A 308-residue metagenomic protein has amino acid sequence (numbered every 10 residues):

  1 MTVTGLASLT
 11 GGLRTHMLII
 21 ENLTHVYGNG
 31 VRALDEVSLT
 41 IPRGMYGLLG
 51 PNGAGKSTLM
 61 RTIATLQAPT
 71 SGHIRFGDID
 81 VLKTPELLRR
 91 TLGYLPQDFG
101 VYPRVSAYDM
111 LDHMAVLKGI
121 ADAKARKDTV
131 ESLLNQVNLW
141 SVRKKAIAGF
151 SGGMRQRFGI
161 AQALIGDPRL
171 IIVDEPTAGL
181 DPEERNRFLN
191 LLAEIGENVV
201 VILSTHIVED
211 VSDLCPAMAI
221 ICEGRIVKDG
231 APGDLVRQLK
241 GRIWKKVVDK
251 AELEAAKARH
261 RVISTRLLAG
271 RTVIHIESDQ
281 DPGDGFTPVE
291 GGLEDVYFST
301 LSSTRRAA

Functional and structural regions predicted by a protein language model:
L18, A33-L34, R89: Conserved structural motif at the start of ABC-family nucleotide-binding domains
P51-G55: Walker A (P-loop) phosphate-binding loop of ABC-type ATPase nucleotide-binding domains
A64: Helix-to-loop junction immediately C-terminal to a conserved catalytic motif
G72-K83, L87-L88: Conserved ABC transporter NBD signature motif
D112, V116-G119, K124-V142: Conserved ABC ATPase "signature" region
I165-R169: A short, proline-enriched helix->beta-strand linker immediately N-terminal to the Walker B motif in ABC-type P-loop
I171-E175, L180: Catalytic Walker B motif of ABC-type/P-loop ATPase nucleotide-binding domains
R187-H275: ABC transporter nucleotide-binding domain
